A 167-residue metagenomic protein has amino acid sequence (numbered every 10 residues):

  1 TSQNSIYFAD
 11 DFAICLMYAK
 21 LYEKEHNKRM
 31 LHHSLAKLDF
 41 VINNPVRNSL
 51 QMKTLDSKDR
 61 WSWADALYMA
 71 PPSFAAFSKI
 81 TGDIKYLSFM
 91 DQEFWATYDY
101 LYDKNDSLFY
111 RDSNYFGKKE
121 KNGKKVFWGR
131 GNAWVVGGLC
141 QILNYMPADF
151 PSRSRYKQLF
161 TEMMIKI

Functional and structural regions predicted by a protein language model:
T1-I167: Glycan-recognition and catalytic cores of secretory/periplasmic carbohydrate-active enzymes
